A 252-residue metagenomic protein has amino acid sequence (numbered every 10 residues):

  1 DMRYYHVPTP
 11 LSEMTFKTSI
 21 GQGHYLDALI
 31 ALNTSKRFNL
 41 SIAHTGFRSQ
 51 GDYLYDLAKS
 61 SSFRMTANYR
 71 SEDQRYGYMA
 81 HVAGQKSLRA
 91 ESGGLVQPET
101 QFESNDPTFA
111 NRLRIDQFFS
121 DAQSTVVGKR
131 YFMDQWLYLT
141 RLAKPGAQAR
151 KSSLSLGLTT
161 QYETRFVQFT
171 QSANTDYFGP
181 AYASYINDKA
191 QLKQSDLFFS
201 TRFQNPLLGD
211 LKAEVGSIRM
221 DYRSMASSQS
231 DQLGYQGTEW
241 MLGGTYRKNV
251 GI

Functional and structural regions predicted by a protein language model:
M2-I30, G51-D52: Short strand-turn segments of transmembrane beta-barrel domains in outer membranes, especially the first one or two
M2-T9, K36-R37, E72-G77, T140-L154 (+2 more regions): Short loop/turn motifs that connect adjacent beta-strands in outer-membrane beta-barrel proteins
F16-I20, G46-Q50, S71-D73, V82-L88 (+4 more regions): Transmembrane beta-strands of outer-membrane beta-barrel pores
K17, G23, F47-N68, F118-G128 (+1 more regions): Outer-membrane beta-barrel proteins
Q22-L26, K59-F63, V127-Y131, Q191-L197 (+1 more regions): Residues that define the transmembrane beta-barrel architecture of outer-membrane proteins
H24-F47, Y55-L88: Transmembrane beta-barrel wall of Gram-negative outer-membrane proteins
A28-L32, M65-Y69, M133-L139, L197-F203 (+1 more regions): Residues on the lipid-exposed face of transmembrane beta-strands in outer-membrane beta-barrel proteins
Y76-D134, R165-F169, Y182, I186-Q191 (+1 more regions): Flexible loop and strand-edge segments within Gram-negative outer membrane beta-barrel domains
